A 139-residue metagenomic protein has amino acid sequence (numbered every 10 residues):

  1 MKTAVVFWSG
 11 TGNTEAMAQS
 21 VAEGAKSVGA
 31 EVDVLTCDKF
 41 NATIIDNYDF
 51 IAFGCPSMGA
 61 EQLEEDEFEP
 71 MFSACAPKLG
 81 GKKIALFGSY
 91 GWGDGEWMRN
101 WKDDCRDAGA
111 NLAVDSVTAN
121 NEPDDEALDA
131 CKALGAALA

Functional and structural regions predicted by a protein language model:
M1-A4: Extreme N-terminal starter segment of soluble prokaryotic enzymes
V6-W8, F87: Short hydrophobic segments within beta-strands
N13-A16, S20-C37, I44-A139: FMN-binding flavodoxin-like domain, especially the glycine-rich phosphate-binding loop
